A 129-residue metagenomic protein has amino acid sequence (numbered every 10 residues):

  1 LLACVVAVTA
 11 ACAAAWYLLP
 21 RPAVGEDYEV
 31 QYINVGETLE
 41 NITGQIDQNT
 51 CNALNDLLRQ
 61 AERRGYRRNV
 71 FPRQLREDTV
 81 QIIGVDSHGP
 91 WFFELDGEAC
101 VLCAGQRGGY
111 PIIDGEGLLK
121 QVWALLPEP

Functional and structural regions predicted by a protein language model:
L1-P129: Function-determining sites in protein domains
